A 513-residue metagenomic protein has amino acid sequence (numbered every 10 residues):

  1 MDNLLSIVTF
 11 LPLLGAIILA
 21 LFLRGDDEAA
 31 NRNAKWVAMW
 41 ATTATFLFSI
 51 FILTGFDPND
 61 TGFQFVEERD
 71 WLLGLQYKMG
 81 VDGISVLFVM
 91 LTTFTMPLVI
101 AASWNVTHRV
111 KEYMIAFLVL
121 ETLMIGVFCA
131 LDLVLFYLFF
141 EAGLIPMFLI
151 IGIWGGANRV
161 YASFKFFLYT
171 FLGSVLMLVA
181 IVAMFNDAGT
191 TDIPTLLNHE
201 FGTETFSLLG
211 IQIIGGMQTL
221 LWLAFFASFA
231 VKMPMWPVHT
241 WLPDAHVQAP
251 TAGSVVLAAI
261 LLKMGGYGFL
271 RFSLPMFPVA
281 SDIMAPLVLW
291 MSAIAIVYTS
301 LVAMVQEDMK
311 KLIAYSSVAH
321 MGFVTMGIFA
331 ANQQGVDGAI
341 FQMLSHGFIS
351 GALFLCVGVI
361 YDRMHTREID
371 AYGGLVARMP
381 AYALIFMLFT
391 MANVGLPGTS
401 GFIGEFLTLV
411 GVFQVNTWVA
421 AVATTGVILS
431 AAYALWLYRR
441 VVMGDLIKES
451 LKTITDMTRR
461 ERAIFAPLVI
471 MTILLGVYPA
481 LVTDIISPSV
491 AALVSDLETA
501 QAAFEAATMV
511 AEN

Functional and structural regions predicted by a protein language model:
D2-L4, I18-I115, P194-T205: Transmembrane helix-loop-helix hairpins at membrane boundaries of multipass inner-membrane proteins
I7-R24, M39-I52, V89-S103, L120-E121 (+6 more regions): Central hydrophobic cores of alpha-helical transmembrane segments in multi-pass inner-membrane proteins across all
N31-T43, Y161-G173, M379-Y382, R459-P467: Alpha-helical transmembrane segments and their helix-start/interface "positive-inside/aromatic belt" motifs in integral
W40-G55, T170-V182, A392, I428 (+1 more regions): Hydrophobic alpha-helical membrane-insertion segments
I52-F63, M184-T191, P479-D484: Helix-to-loop transition at the C-terminal end of transmembrane segments
I100-V106, T122-V134, F148-R440: Hydrophobic transmembrane alpha-helices and their helix-loop junctions in integral membrane proteins
E141: Short phosphate-coordinating micro-motif centered on Lys-Gly-acidic
M379-A381, A434-N513: Cytoplasmic/organellar membrane-interface segments at the starts of transmembrane helices in multi-pass inner-membrane
